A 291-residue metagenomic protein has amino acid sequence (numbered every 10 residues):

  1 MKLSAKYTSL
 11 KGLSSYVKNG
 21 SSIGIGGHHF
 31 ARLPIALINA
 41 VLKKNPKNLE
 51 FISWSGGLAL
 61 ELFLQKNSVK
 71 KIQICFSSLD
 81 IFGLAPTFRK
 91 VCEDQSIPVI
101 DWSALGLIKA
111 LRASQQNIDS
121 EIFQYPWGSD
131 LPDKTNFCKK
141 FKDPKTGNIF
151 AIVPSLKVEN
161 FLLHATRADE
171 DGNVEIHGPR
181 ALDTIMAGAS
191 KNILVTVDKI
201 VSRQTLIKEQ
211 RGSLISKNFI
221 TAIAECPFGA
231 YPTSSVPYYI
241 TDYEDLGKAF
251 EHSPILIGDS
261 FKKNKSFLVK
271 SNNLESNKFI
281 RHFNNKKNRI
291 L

Functional and structural regions predicted by a protein language model:
M1-L291: Conserved alpha/beta enzyme-core scaffold
